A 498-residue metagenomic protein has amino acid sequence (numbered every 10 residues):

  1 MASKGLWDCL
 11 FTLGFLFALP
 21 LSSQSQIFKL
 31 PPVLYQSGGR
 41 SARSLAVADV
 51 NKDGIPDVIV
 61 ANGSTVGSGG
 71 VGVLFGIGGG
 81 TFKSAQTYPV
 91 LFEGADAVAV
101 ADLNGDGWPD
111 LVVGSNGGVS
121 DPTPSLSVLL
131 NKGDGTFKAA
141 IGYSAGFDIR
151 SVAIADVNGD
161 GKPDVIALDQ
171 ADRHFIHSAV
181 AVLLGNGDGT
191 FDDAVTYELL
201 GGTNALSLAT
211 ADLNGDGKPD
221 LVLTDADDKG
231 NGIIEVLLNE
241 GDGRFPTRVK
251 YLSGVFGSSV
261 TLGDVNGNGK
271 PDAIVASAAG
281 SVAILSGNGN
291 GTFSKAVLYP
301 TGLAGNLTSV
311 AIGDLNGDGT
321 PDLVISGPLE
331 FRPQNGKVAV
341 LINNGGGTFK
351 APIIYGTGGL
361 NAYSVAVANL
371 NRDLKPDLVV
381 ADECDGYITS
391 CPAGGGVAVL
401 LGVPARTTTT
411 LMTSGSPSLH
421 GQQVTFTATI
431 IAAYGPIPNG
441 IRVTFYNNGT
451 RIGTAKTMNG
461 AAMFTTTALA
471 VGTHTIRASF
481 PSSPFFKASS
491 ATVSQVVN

Functional and structural regions predicted by a protein language model:
Q24-R40, F75-E93, L130-F147, L184-G202 (+4 more regions): Blade-edge motifs of beta-propeller repeat domains
R43-K52, D96-L103, L130, I141 (+8 more regions): Beta-propeller blade termini
G54-P56, G107-P109, G161-P163, G217-P219 (+3 more regions): Glycine-aliphatic tripeptides that mark coil-to-beta-strand junctions in extracellular and membrane proteins
V58-N62, L111-S115, V165-D169, L221-D225 (+3 more regions): Hydrophobic beta-strand segments that make up the repeating blades of beta-propeller and related beta-repeat
G63-S68, N116-D121, Q170-F175, A226-N231 (+3 more regions): Short glycine/acidic-enriched loop and turn motifs that connect beta-strands
G69-V73, P124-L129, S178-L183, G232-L237 (+3 more regions): A short loop-to-beta-strand structural motif that recurs across blades of beta-propeller domains
Y363-P404: Blade-level signature of beta-propeller repeat domains, shared across WD40, Kelch, NHL, RCC1 and BNR/Asp-box propellers
V403-N498: Solvent-exposed beta-strand/loop surfaces, strongest in extracytoplasmic domains of secreted and cell-surface proteins
